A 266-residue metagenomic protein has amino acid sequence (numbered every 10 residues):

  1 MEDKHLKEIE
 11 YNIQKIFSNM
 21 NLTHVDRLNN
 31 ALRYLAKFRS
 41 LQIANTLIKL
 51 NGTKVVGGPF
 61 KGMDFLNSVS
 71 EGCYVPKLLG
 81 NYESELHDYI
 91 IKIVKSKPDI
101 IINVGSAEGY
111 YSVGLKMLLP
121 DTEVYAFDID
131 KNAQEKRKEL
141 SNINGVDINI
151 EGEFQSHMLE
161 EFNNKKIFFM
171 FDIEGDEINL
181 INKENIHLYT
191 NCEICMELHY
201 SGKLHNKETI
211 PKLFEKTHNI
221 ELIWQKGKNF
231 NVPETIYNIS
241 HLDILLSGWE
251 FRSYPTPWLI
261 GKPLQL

Functional and structural regions predicted by a protein language model:
M1-F127, N132-L140, N144-N149, L159-F162 (+1 more regions): S-adenosyl-L-methionine
I100, S106-E108, Q134, N149-I210: Active-site segment flanking the S-adenosylmethionine/decSAM binding pocket in AdoMet-dependent transferases
E123, V146, T190-C192, E215: A generic membrane alpha-helix/interface feature
R137-L140, E208-E215: Short, aromatic/basic amphipathic alpha-helical patches
M170-F171, L213-E215, H241-L246: A polyampholytic, Gly/Pro-enriched intrinsically disordered region
